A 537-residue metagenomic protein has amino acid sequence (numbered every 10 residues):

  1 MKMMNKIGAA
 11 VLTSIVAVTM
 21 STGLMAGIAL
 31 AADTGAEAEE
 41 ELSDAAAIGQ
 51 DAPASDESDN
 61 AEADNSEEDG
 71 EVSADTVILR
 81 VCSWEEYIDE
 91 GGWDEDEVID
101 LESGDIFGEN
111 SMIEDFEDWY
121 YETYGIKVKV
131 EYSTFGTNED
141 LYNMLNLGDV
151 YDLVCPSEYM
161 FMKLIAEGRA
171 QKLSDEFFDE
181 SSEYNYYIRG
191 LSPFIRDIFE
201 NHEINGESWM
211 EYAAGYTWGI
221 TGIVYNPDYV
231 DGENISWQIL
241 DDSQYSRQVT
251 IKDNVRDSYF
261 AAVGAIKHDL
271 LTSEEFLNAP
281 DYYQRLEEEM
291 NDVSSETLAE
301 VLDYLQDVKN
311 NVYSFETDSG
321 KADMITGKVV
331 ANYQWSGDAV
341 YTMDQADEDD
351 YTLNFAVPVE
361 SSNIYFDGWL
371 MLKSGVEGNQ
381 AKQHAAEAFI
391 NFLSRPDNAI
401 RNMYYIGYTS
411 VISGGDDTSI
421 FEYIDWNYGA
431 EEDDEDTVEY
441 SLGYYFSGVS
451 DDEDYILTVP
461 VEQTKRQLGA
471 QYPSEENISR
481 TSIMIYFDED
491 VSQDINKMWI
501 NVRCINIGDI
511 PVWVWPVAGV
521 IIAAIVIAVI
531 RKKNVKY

Functional and structural regions predicted by a protein language model:
S21-E39, K532-K533: Sec-dependent signal peptide cleavage junction
E68-E71, G136-Y142, M162-W218, D231-Q238: Hinge/lid segment of periplasmic solute-binding proteins
G70-E167: Early extracytoplasmic/lumenal segment of secretory-pathway proteins
I239-R256, D269, E289: Short loop->beta-strand "edge-of-pocket" segments that line small-molecule binding or catalytic clefts across diverse
S258, A262, T272-D318: Glycine-centered hinge/linker elements that transmit conformational signals in sensory and ligand-binding systems
N310-N379: Extracytoplasmic/periplasmic substrate-binding proteins
M371-E475, A524: Mature extracytoplasmic/periplasmic domains
S447-Y537: Conserved C-terminal helix/tail region of periplasmic/extracytoplasmic solute-binding proteins
